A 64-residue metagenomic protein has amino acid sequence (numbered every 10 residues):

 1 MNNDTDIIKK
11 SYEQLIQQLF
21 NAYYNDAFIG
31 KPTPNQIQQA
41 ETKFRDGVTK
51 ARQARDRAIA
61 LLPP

Functional and structural regions predicted by a protein language model:
M1-P64: Soluble, non-transmembrane alpha-helical interaction regions
